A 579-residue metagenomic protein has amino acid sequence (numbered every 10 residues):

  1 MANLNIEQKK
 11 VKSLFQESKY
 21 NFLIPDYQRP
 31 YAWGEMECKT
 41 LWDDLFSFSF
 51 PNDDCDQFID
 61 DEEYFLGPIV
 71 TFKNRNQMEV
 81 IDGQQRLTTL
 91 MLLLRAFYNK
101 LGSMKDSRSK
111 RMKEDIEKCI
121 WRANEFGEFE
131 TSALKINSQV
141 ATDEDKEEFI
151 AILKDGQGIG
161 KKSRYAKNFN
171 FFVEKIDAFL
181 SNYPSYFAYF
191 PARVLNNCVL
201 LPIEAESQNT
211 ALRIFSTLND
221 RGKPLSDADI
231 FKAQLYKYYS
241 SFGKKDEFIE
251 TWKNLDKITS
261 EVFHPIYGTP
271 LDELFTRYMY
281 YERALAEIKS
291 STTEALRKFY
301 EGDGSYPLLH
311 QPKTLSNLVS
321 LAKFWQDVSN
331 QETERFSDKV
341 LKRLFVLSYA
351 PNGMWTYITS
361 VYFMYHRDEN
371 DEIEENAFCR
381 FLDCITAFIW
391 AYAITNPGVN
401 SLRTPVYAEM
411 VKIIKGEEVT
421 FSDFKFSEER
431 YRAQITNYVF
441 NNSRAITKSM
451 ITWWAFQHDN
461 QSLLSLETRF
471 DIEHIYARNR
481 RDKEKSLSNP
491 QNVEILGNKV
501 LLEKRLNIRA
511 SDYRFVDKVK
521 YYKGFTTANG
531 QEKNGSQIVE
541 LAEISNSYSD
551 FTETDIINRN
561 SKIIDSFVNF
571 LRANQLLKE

Functional and structural regions predicted by a protein language model:
A2-A286, Y521-K533, S549-N558, K562-K578: Glycine- and hydrophobic-rich flexible loops that cap the catalytic core of alpha/beta enzyme folds
D26, P184-A188, C198-V199, L341-F345 (+2 more regions): Short alpha-helical segments and helix-capping/turn motifs at coil-helix boundaries
F48-N76, R111-K113, V406-Y548, I563 (+1 more regions): Betabetaalpha-Me/HNH-type nuclease active-site subdomain
D61, E79-R86, F190-L195, I203-T210 (+6 more regions): Secondary-structure capping and boundary motifs in well-ordered enzyme cores
K100-M104, G222-P224, M364-E374, F456-L463: Short helix-capping/linker segments at secondary-structure and domain boundaries
A166-S181, F190, T314-V328, T447-A455: Short, Φ-rich (hydrophobic/aromatic) sequence segments
V199, A228-F231, Y236-M450: A cross-family structural signal marking well-folded subdomains
F215, S360-F363, E375, C379-L382 (+4 more regions): Generic hydrophobic alpha-helical scaffold/packing signal
